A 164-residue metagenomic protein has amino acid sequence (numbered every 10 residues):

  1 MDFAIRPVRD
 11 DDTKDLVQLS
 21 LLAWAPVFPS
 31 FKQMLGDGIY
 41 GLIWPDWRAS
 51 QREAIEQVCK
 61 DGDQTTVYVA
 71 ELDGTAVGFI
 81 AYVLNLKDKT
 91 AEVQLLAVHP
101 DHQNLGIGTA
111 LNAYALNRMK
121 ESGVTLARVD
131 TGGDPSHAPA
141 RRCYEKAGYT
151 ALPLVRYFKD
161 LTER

Functional and structural regions predicted by a protein language model:
M1-D2, R164: Basic/polar N-terminal segments that are highly enriched at the extreme N-terminus, encompassing both cleavable
F3, P7-Q94, H99, N112 (+3 more regions): Acetyl-CoA-dependent GNAT
H102, G106-Y114: Conserved acetyl-CoA pyrophosphate-binding loop and the N-cap/start of the following alpha-helix in GNAT-like
Q103, K120, E145: Short polybasic/polar patches that bind polyanions
Q103, R128-A140, F158-T162: Conserved beta-strand-loop-alpha-helix junction that forms the acyl-donor binding cleft
L105, S122-T125: Short coil/turn segments at alpha/beta junctions that flank glycine-rich nucleotide-binding fingerprints
T109, T125, G133-P153: Conserved active-site alpha-helix within GNAT-family acetyltransferase domains
K146-A147, V155-R164: Terminal substrate-recognition subdomain of acyl/acetyltransferases
